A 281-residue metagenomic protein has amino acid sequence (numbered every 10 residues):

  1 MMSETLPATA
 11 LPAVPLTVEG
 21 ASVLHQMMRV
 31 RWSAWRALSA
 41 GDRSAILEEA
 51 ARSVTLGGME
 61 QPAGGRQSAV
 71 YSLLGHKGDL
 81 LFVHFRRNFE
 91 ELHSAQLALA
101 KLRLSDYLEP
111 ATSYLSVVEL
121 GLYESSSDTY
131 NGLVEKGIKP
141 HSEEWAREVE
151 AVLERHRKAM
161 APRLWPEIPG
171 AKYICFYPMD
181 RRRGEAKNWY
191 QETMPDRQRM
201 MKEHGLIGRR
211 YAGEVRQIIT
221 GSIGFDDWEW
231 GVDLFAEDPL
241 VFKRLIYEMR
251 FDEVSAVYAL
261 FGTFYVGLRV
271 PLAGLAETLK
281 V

Functional and structural regions predicted by a protein language model:
M2-T55, R87-E91, V118-L206, E237 (+1 more regions): Short S/T/G/P-rich N-terminal loop/turn motif that feeds into the first structured element of a domain
Q26, L74-N88, S125, I174-M179 (+1 more regions): Short, well-ordered beta-strand segments in beta-rich or mixed alpha/beta enzyme and ligand-binding folds
R36, E60, R87-S113, A146-E150 (+2 more regions): An amphipathic, aromatic/His-enriched active-site/gating alpha helix that lines ligand/cofactor pockets
V54-G78, S105-L120, H204-E229, L245 (+1 more regions): Short, glycine- and small/hydrophobic-rich beta-strand elements in well-ordered beta-sheets
Q67-K101: Extended cationic-aromatic binding surfaces that line active-site or macromolecule-binding grooves and engage
S94, R199, D227: Short, well-structured alpha-helical interface segments that form or flank functional binding sites
G267-E277, V281: A recognition module on extended beta-rich or small alphabeta surfaces enriched in W/G with H and D/E
